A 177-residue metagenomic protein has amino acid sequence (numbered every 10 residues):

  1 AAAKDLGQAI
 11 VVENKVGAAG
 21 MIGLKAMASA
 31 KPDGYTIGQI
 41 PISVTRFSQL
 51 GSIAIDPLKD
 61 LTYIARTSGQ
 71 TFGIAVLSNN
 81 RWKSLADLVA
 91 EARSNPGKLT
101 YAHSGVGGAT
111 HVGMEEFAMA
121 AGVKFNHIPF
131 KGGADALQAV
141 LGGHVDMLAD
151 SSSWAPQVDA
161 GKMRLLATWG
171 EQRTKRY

Functional and structural regions predicted by a protein language model:
A1-G7, H111-M119, Q157: Short, polar/charged alpha-helical segment
G7-I22: Early extracytoplasmic/lumenal segment of secretory-pathway proteins
Q8, A30-Q39, N95-L99, V123 (+2 more regions): Alpha-to-beta junction loops
M21-L24, R46, A136-L137, W154: Short, hydrophobic alpha-helical packing/hinge segments within bilobed ligand-binding/sensory domains
A26-T36, S48-D135, E171-Q172: Hinge/capping helix and adjacent helix->loop/strand transition within the periplasmic-binding protein
M27-A28, M114, V140-L141, V158-G161: Hydrophobic residues within well-ordered alpha-helices
G38-V44, G133, A149-A155, W169-E171: Beta->alpha turn/N-cap motifs
G69, W154-Y177: C-terminal lobe and pocket-closing loops of periplasmic/extracytoplasmic Venus-flytrap solute-binding proteins
